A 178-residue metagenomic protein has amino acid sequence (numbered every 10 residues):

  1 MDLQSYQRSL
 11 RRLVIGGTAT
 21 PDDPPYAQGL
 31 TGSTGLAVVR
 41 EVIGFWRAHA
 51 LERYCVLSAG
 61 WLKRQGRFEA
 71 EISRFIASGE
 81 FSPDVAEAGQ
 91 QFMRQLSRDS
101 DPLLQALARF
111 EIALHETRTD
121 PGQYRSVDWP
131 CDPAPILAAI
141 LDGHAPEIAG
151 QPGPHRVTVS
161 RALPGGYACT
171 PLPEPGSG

Functional and structural regions predicted by a protein language model:
M1-P121: N-terminal, charged low-complexity regulatory/assembly segments
I72-S177: Hydrophobic packing positions characteristic of elongated beta-solenoid/beta-helix-type spike/fiber shafts
